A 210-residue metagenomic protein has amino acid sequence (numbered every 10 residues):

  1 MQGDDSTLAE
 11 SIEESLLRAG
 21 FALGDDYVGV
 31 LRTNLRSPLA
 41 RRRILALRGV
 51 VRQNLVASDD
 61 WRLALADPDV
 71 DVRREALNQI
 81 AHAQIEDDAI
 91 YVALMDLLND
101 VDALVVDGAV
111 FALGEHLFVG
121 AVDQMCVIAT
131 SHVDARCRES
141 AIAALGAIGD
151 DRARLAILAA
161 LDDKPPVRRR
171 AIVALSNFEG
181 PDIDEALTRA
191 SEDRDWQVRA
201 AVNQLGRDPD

Functional and structural regions predicted by a protein language model:
M1-G3, A22-N34, N54-A66, I85-N99 (+4 more regions): Amphipathic alpha-helical scaffolding segments comprising HEAT/armadillo-like alpha-solenoid repeats
M1-R52, E192, N203, R207: N-terminal alpha-helical scaffold/docking segments in eukaryotic complex subunits
D4-L8, P38-L39, P68-D69, V101-D102 (+3 more regions): Short inter-helical turns and helix N-cap capping residues of alpha-solenoid HEAT/ARM repeat scaffolds
I12, L16, A46, A76 (+4 more regions): Conserved hydrophobic register position within alpha-solenoid helical repeats
Y27-V28, D71, A89-I90, L104 (+2 more regions): HEAT/HEAT-like alpha-solenoid repeats
F111, D123, V127, D134-A143 (+3 more regions): Alpha-helical adaptor scaffolds
